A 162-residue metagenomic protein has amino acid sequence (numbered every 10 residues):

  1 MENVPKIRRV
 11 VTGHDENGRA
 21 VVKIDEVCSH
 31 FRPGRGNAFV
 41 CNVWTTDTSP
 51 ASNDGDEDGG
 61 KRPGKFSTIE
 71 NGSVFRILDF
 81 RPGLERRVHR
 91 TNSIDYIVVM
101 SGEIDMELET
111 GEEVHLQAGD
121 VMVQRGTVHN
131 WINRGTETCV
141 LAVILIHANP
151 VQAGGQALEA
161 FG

Functional and structural regions predicted by a protein language model:
M1-V74, L78, A160-G162: A short, N-terminal "cap"/entry segment at the start of jelly-roll beta-barrel domains of the cupin/DSBH fold
V27-S29, E57-K61, S73-N92, R125-V128 (+1 more regions): Conserved short histidine dyad/triad with adjacent acidic residue
R86-V88, M106-E107, H115, H129-G135: Short beta-strand His + acidic residue motifs that chelate non-heme Fe in jelly-roll/DSBH and cupin folds
N92-T110: Glycine- and acidic-residue-biased ligand/ion/polar-headgroup-sensing regions
D95-Y96, V121-N130, T136-A153: A short hydrophobic beta-strand segment most commonly corresponding to one strand of the jelly-roll/cupin
T110-G126: Short acidic-glycine-tyrosine-enriched beta hairpin
P150-G162: Acidic/histidine-enriched, glycine/proline-rich intrinsically disordered or flexible terminal extensions
